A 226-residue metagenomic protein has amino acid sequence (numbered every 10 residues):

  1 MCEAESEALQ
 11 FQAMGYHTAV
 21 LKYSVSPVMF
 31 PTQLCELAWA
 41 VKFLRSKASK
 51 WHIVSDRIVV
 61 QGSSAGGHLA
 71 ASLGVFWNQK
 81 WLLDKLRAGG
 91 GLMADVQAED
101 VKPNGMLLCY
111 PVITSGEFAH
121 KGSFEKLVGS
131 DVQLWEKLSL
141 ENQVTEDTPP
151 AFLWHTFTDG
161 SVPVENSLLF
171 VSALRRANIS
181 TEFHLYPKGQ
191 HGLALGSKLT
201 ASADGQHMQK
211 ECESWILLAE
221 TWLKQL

Functional and structural regions predicted by a protein language model:
C2-A8, A19-S55, Q209-E211: Catalytic nucleophile-loop/oxyanion-hole region of alpha/beta-hydrolase and closely related hydrolase-like folds
Q12-K22, V59, E182: A fold-wide structural signal in alpha/beta-hydrolase
W39-S123, L127, D131-L140: Primarily recognizes the serine-hydrolase "nucleophile elbow" in alpha/beta-hydrolase and SGNH/GDSL folds
L140-T148: Conserved serine/cysteine hydrolase catalytic core
D147, F152-H155, D159: Short beta-strand/loop motif that positions the catalytic acidic residue of the alpha/beta-hydrolase fold
F157-G160, K188-Q190: Acidic beta-to-alpha connecting loop that harbors the catalytic carboxylate
G160-L169: Conserved alpha/beta-hydrolase "acid-adjacent" motif
L168-L226: C-terminal catalytic histidine-bearing segment of alpha/beta-hydrolase fold enzymes
